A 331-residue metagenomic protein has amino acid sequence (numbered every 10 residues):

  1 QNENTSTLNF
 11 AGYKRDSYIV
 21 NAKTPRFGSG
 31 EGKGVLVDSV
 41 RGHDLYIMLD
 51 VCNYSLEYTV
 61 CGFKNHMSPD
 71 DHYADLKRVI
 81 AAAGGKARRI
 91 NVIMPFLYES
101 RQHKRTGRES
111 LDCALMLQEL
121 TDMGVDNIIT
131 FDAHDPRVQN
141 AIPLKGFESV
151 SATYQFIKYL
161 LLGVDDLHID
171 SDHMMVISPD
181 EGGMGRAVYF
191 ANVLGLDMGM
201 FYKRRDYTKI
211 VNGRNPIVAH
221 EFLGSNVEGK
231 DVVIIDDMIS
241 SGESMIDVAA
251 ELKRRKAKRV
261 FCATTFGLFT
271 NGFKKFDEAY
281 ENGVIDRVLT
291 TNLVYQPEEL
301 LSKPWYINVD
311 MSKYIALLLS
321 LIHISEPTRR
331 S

Functional and structural regions predicted by a protein language model:
Q1-S325, R329-S331: PRPP-associated nucleotide enzymes
